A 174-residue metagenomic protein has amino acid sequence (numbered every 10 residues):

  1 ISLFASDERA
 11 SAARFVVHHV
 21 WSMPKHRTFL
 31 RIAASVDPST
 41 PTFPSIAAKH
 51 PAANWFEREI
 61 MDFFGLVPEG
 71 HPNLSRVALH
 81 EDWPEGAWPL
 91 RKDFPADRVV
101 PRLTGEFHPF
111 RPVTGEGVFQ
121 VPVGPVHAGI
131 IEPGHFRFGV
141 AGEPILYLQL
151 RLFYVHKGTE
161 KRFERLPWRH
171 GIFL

Functional and structural regions predicted by a protein language model:
I1-P144, L148: Terminal low-complexity/charged segments
I131-L174: Function-dense linear segments that define catalytic or interfacial modules in macromolecule-processing proteins
